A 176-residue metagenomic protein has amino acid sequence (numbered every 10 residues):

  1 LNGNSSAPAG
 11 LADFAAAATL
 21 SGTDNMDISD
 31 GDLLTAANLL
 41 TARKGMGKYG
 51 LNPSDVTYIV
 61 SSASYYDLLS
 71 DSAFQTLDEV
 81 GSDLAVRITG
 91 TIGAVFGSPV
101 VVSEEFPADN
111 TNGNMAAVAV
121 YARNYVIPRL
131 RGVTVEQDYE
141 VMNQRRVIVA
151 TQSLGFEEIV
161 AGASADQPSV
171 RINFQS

Functional and structural regions predicted by a protein language model:
L1-A16, G47-A63, V100, T134-E158: Long, contiguous amphipathic alpha-helices that act as assembly "spine/axial" helices in icosahedral shell and virion
L1-K48, R171-S176: Alpha-helical scaffold segments that mediate packing/assembly in large oligomeric complexes
F14-A17, T23, A42, S54 (+3 more regions): Low-complexity, intrinsically disordered/propeptide-like segments
F14-S21, I59-S62, L77, F106-G113: A broad, low-specificity signal for short, low-complexity segments enriched in glycine/proline and polar/charged
I28-S29, L34, D71-S176: Sequence/fold signature of self-assembling virion shell proteins
L40, G47-G50, S82, L130: Generic, low-specificity signal for short hydrophobic/alpha-helical stretches with a mild N-terminal bias, encompassing
D67-L69: Extracytoplasmic/secreted cell-surface and envelope-processing proteins
